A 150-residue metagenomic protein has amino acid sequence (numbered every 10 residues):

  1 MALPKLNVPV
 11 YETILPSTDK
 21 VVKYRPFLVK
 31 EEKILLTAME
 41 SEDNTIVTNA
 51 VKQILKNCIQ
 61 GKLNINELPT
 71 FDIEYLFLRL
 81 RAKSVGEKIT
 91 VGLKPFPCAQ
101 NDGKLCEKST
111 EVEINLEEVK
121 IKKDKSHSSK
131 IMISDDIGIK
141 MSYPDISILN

Functional and structural regions predicted by a protein language model:
M1-N150: Long C-terminal interaction/binding lobes of large macromolecular proteins
